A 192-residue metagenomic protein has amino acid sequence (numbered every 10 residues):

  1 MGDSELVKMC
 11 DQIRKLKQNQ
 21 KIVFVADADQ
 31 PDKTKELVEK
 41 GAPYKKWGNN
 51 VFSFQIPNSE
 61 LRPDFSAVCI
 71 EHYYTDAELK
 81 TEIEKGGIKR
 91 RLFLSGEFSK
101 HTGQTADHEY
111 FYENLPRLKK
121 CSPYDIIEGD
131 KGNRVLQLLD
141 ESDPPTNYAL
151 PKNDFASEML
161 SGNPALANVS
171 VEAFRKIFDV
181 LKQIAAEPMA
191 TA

Functional and structural regions predicted by a protein language model:
M1-P31: RecA-like P-loop NTPase motor core
S4-V7, D32, V68, A77 (+1 more regions): Generic alpha-helical secondary structure signal
C10-R14, A42, D179: Surface-exposed alpha-helical segments enriched in charged/polar residues
N19-P145: Activity-critical C-terminal alpha-helical subdomain
K120-A192: Nucleic-acid enzyme cleavage-core boundary/entry regions
